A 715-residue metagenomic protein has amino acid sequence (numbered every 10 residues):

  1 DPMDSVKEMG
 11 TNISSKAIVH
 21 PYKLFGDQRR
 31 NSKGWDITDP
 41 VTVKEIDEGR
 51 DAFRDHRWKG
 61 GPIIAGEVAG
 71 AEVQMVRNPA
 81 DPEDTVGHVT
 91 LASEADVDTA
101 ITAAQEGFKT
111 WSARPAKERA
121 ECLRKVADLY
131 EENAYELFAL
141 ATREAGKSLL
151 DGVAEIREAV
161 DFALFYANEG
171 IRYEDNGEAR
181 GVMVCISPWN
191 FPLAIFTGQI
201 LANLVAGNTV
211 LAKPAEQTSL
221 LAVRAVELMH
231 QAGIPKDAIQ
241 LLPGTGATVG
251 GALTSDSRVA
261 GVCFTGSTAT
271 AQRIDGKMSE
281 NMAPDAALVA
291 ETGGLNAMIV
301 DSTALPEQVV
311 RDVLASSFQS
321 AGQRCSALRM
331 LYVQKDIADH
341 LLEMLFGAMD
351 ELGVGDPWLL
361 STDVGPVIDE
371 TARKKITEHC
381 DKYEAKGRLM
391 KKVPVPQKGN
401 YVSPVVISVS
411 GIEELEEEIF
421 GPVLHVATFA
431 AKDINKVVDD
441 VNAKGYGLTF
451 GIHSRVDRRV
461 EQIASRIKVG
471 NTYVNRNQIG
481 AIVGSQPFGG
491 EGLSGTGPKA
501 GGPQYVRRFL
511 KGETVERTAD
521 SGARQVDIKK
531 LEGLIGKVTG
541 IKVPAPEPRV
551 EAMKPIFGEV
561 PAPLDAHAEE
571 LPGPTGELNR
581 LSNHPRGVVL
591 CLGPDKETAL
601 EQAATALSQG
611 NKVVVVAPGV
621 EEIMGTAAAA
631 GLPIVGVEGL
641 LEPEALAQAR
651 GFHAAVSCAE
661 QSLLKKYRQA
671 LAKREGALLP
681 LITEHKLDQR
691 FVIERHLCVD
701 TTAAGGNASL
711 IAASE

Functional and structural regions predicted by a protein language model:
D1-A17, L228-I234, S255-S257, G261 (+13 more regions): ALDH superfamily catalytic-core signature
D1-H88, E106, V469, R517-K537 (+2 more regions): Hydrophobic face of amphipathic alpha-helices that form TPR/SEL1-like repeat modules and related alpha-solenoid
A71, R77, E83-R172, N435-V438 (+2 more regions): Glycine-rich loop-to-alpha-helix module at the N-terminal edge of alpha/beta enzyme cores
E83, A104, R119, A141 (+12 more regions): Residue-level signal for inorganic ion chemistry
E131, T142, G146, V153-P188 (+7 more regions): Hydrophobic, small-residue-rich alpha-helical packing segments that form membrane-like cores
N176-A225, L571-E577, S582-G625: Substrate-binding/gating loop at the entrance of the active-site cleft, primarily in PLP-dependent aminotransferase-like
A202-L204, L221, L253, E280 (+5 more regions): Hydrophobic/aromatic ligand-binding patch that stacks against planar heteroaromatic rings of cofactors or nucleotides
K398-S403, E417-L424, A443-L448: Conserved glycine-rich beta-strand-loop-beta hairpin in the small C-terminal domain of fold type I
